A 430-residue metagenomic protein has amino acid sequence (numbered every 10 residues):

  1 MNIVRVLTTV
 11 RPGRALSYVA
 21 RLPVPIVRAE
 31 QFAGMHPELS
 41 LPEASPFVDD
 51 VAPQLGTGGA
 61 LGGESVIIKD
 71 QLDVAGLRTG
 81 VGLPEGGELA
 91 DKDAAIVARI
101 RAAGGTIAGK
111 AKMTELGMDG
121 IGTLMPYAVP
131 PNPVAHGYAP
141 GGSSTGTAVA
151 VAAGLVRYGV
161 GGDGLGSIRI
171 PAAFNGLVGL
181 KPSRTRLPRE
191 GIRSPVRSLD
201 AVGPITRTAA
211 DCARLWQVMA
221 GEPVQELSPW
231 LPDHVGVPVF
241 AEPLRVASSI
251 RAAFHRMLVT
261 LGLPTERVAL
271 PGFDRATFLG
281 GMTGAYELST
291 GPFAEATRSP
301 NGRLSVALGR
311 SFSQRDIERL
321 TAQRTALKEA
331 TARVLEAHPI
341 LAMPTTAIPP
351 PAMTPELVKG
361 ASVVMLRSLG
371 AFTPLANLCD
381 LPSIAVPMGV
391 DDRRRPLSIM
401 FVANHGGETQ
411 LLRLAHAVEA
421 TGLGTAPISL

Functional and structural regions predicted by a protein language model:
N2-F32, A98, A153-A241, H255 (+3 more regions): Structural helix-boundary/capping segments
N2-G164, P264: Gly/Ser-rich catalytic/binding loops embedded in alpha/beta enzyme cores
I3-G13, S17-A29, L61-V81, M282-A332 (+1 more regions): Short helix-loop capping/hinge segments that flank enzyme active sites or metal/cofactor-binding pockets
P53, V97, F293-L378, S429: Serine-dependent amide/ester hydrolase catalytic core
V66, L72-A75, A201, V218-G280 (+4 more regions): Gly/Ser-rich, acidic/histidine-flanked active-site/gating loops
K69, I100, L341-A342, R394: Conserved hydrophobic/aromatic pocket- or pore-lining residues that grip, position, or stack substrates in active sites
G76, G117-M118, I168-R169, R245 (+1 more regions): Glycine/Thr-rich phosphate-binding loops of Rossmann-like dinucleotide-binding domains
P84-E88, D200-R207, L308-F312, V402: Short, well-ordered beta-strand elements within core beta-sheets of diverse protein domains
